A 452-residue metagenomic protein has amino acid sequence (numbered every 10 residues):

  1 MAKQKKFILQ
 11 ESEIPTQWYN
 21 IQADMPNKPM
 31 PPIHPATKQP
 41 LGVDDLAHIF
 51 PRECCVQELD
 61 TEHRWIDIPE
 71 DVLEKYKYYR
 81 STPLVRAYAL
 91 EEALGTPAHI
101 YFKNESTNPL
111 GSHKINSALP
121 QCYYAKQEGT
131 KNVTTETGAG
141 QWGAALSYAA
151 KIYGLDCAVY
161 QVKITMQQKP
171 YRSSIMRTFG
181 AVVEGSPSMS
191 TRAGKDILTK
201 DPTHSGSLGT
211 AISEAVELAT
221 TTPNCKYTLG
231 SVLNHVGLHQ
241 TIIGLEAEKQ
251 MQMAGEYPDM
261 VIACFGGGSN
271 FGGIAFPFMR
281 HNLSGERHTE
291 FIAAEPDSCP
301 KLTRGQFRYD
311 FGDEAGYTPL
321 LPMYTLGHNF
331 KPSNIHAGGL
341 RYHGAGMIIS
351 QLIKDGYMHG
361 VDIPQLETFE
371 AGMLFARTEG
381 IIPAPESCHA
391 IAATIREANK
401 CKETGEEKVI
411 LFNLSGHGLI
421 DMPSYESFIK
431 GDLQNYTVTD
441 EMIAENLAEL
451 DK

Functional and structural regions predicted by a protein language model:
A2-T130: Positively charged, low-complexity intrinsically disordered leader regions
W65, I197-H235, I243, G255 (+3 more regions): Active-site/ligand-binding loops adjacent to catalytic centers
N104-I115, V133-G143, L233-V236, I262-G267 (+4 more regions): Active-site nucleophile and cofactor-binding loops and adjacent substrate-binding regions of central metabolic enzymes
I115-Q121, T135-Y153, Q167-P170, F265-A275 (+3 more regions): Short glycine/serine/threonine-rich phosphate/pyrophosphate-binding segments that cradle anionic phosphate groups
P120-T130, A144-D156, R177-T178, A275-G285 (+1 more regions): Alpha-helix C-terminal capping segments
A125-I164, Y257-N270, F291, E386 (+1 more regions): A short, small-residue-rich loop immediately preceding and capping a beta-strand
W142-S205, K301-F311, M422-K430: Active-site-proximal loop->helix
F265-S269, G273, Q365-P423, S427-G431: Claisen-condensing/thiolase-fold acyl-transfer catalytic domains that form or cleave C-C bonds in fatty acid
